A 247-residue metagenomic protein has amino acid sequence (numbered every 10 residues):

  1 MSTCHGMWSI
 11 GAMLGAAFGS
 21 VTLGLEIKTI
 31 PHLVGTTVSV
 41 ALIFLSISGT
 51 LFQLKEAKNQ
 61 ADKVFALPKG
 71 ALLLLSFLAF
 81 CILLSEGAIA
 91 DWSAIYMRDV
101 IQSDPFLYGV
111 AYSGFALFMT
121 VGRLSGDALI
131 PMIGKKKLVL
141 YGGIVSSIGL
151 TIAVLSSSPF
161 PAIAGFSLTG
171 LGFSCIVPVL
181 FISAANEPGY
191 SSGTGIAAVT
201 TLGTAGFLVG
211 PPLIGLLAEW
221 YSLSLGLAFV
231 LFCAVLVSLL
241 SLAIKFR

Functional and structural regions predicted by a protein language model:
M1-A17, A197, L202-G210: Glycine-rich segments within core transmembrane alpha-helices of 12-TM secondary carriers
S2, P105-S113, G193, A197: Small-residue hotspots at the loop-to-helix junctions and early N-terminal turns of transmembrane alpha-helices
L23, G122-G134, A218-E219: Helix-to-loop junctions at the C-terminal end of transmembrane segments in multipass secondary transporters
I30-G49, L225-A243: Symmetry-related core transmembrane helices of the 12-TM Major Facilitator Superfamily/SLC fold
G70-S113, L117-T120: Extracytoplasmic gate region of multi-pass secondary transporters
K137-I152: Structural signature of the two symmetry-related core transmembrane helices
C175-P188: Intracellular juxtamembrane helix-capping segments at the cytosolic ends of symmetry-related transmembrane helices
Y190-L223: A late C-terminal transmembrane helix in Major Facilitator Superfamily
